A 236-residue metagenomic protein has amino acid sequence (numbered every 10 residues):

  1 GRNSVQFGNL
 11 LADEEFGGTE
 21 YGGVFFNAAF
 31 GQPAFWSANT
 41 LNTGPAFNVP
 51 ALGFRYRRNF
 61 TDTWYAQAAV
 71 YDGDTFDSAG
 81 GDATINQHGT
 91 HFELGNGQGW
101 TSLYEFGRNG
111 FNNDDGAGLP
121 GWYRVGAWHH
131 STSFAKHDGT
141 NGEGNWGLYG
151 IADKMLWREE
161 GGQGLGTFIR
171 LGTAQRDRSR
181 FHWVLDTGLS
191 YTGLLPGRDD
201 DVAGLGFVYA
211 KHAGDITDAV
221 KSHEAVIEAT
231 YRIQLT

Functional and structural regions predicted by a protein language model:
G1, F7, F54-R58, Y104-R108 (+4 more regions): Residues on the lipid-exposed face of transmembrane beta-strands in outer-membrane beta-barrel proteins
R2, G17, T63, F111-W122 (+3 more regions): Short loop/turn motifs that connect adjacent beta-strands in outer-membrane beta-barrel proteins
R2-S102: Surface-exposed coil loops of outer-membrane beta-barrel proteins
V5-N9, A66-D72, Y123-H129, L165-T173 (+3 more regions): Transmembrane beta-barrel strands of outer-membrane/channel proteins
N39-N42, I85-L94, H137-G139, G172-R176 (+1 more regions): Extracellular loop and loop/strand-boundary signature of outer-membrane beta-barrel proteins
N48-L52, Q98-S102, G144-L148, F181-L185 (+1 more regions): Residues that define the transmembrane beta-barrel architecture of outer-membrane proteins
G73-D153, E159: Surface-exposed beta-loop-beta
S179-T236: C-terminal hydrophobic structural anchor segments that stabilize assembly/packing rather than catalytic chemistry
